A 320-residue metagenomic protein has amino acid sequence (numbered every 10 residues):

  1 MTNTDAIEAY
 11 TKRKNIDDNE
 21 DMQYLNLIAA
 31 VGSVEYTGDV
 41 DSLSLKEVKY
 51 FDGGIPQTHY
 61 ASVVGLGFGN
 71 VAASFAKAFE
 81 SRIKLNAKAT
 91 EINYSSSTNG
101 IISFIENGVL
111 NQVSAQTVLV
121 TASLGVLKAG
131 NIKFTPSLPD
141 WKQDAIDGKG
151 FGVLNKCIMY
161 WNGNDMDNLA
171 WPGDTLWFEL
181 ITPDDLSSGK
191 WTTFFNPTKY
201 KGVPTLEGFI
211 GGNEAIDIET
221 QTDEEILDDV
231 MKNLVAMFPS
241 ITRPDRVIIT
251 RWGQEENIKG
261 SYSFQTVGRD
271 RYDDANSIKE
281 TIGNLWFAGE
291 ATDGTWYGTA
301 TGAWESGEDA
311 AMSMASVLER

Functional and structural regions predicted by a protein language model:
M1-R320: FAD-dinucleotide binding site
